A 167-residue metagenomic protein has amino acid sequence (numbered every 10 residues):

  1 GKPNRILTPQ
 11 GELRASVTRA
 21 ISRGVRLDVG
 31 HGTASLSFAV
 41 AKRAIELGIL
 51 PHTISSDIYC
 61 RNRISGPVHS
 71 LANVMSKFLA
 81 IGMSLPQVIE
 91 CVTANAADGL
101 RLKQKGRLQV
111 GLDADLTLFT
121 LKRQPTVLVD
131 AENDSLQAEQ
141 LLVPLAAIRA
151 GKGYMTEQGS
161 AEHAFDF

Functional and structural regions predicted by a protein language model:
G1-L27, S35-H52: Histidine/acidic residue-rich metal-binding segments in metalloenzymes
K2-P3, H31-S35, C60, A94: Active-site-proximal loop/turn and secondary-structure-junction residues that shape catalytic pockets, frequently
N4-R5, L36-S37, R61-I64, P125 (+1 more regions): Flexible loop/turn segments at secondary-structure boundaries
E12, P67-S70, E139: Short acidic-hydrophobic sequence patches enriched in Asp/Glu that either
R19-I21, V110, Q137-L141: Solvent-exposed alpha-helices and their adjacent loops that cap or buttress functional pockets in soluble metabolic
R26, A39-F119: His/Asp/Glu-enriched, well-ordered alpha-helical/loop segment that forms or immediately abuts the divalent-metal
G30-G32, F119-T120: Generic beta-strand/beta-sheet core signal
A114-D166: C-terminal cap of metal-dependent C-N hydrolases
